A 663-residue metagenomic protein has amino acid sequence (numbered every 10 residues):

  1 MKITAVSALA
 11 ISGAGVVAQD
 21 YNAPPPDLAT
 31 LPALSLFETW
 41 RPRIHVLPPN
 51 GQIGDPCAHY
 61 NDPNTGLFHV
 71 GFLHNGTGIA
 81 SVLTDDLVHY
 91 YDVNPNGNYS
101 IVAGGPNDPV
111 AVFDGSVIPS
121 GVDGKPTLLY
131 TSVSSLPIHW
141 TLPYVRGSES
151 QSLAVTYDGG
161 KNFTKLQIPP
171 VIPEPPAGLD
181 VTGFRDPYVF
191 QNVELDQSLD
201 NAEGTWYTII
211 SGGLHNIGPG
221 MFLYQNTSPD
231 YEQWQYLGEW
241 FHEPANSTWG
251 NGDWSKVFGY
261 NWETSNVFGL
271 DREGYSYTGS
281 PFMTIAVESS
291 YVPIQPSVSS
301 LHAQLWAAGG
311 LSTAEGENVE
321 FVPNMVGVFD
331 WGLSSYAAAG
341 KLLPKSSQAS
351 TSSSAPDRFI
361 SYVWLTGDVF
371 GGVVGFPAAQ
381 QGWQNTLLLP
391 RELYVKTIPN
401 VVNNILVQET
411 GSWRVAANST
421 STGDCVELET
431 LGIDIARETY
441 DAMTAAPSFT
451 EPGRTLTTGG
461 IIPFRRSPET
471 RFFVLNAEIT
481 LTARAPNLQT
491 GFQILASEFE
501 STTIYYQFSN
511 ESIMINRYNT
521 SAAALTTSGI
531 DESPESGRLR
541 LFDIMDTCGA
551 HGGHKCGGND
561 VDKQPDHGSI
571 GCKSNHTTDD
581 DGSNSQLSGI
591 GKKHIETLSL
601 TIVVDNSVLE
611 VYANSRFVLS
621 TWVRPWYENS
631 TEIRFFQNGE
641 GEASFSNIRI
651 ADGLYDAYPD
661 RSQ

Functional and structural regions predicted by a protein language model:
M1-D20: Fungal secretory targeting signals
Q19-R185, Q191-V257, R272-W331, A349-S354 (+3 more regions): Beta-rich carbohydrate-recognition and catalytic domains
C57, S265, S335-A338: Repeated scaffold domains used in trafficking and secretory/extracellular systems, primarily beta-propellers
V117, V267, G340: Catalytic nucleophile loop of clan PA
V257-F258, I590: Short helix-capping and inter-helix turn/linker motifs at the boundaries of alpha-helical repeat units
T313-Q663: Beta-rich accessory regions
